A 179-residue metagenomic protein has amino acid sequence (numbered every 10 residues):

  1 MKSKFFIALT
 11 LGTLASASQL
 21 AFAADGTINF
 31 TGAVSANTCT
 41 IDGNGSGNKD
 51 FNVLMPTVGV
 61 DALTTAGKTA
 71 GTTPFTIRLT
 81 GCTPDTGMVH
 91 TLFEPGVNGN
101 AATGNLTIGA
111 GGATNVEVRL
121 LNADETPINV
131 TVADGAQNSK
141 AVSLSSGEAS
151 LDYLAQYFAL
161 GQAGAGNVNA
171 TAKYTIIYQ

Functional and structural regions predicted by a protein language model:
K2-I7, Q19-Q179: Mature extracellular/passenger domains of Gram-negative fimbrial/pilin and adhesin proteins
I7-T13: Sec-dependent N-terminal signal peptides
T13-Q19: Residue-level signal for alpha-helical transmembrane segments in multi-pass membrane proteins
